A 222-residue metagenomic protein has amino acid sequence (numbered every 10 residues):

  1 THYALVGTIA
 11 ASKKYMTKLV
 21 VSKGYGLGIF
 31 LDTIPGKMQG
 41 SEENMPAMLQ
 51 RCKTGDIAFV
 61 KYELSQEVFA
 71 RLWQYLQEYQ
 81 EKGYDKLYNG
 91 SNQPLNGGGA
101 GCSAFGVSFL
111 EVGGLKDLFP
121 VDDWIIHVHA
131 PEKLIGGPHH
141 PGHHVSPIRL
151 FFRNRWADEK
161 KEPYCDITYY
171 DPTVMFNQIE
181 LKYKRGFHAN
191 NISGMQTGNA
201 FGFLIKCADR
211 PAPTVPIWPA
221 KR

Functional and structural regions predicted by a protein language model:
T1-H2, Y25-L27, G55-V60, P163 (+2 more regions): Generic structural motif recognizing short loop/turn segments at the entrances and edges of beta-strands
T1-Q50, K221-R222: Glycine-rich catalytic cores of cysteine/serine-nucleophile enzymes that process amide/ester linkages in cell-envelope
L27, M38, S65, F69 (+1 more regions): Solvent-exposed, acidic/flexible segments
K37, L64, V68, Y164-D171: Non-membrane alpha-helical secondary structure
E43-A47, E67-Y75, V174: Exposed alpha-helical structural elements
L49-E67: Active-site-adjacent helix/loop patches that line small-molecule binding or acyl-intermediate pockets
K61-D85: A structural motif
E78-R222: Activation targets extended, charge/polar-rich intrinsically disordered C-terminal tails
